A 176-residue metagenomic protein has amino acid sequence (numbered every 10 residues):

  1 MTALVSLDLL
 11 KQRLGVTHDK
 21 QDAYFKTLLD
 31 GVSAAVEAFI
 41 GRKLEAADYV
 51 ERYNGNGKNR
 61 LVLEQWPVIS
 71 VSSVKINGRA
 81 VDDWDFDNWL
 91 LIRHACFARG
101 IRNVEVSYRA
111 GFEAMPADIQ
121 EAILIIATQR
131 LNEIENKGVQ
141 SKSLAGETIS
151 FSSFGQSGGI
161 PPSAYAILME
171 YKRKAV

Functional and structural regions predicted by a protein language model:
M1-V176: Divalent metal-cofactor coordination and adjacent catalytic microenvironments
